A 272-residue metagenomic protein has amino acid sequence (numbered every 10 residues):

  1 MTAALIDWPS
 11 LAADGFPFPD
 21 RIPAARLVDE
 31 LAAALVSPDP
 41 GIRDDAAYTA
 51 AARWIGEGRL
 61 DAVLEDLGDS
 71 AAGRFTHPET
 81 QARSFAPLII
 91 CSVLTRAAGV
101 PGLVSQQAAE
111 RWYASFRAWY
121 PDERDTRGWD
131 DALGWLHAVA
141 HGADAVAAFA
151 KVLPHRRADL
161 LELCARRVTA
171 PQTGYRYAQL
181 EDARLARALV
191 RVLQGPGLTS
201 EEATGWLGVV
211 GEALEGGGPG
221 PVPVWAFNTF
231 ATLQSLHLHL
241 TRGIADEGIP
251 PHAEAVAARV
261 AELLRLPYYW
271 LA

Functional and structural regions predicted by a protein language model:
M1-D61, G211-A272: N-terminal alpha-helical scaffold/docking segments in eukaryotic complex subunits
I55, V63-W206: Eukaryote-skewed repeat-based solenoidal scaffolds used as protein-protein interaction platforms, primarily
